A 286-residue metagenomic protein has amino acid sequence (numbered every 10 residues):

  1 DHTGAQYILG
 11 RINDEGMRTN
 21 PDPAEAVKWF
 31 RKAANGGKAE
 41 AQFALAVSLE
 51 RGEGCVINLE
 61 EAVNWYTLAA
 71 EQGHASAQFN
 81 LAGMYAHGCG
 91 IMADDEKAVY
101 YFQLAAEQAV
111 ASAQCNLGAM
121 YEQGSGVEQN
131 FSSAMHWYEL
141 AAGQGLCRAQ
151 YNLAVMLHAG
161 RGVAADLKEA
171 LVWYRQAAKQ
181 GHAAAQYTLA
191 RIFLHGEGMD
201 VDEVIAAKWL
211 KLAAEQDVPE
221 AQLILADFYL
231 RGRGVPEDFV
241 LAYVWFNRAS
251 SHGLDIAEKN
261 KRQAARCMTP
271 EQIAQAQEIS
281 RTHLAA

Functional and structural regions predicted by a protein language model:
H2, K38, H74, V110-S112 (+4 more regions): Residue-level recognition of tetratricopeptide repeat
I8-E15, A44-R51, C55, N80-H87 (+8 more regions): Hydrophobic face of amphipathic alpha-helices that form TPR/SEL1-like repeat modules and related alpha-solenoid
I12, A33, S48, A69 (+12 more regions): TPR/TPR-like alpha-solenoid repeats
T188-R191, H195-E197, V204-E215: Alpha-helical adaptor scaffolds
L254-A286: Terminal, low-structured helical/coil segments at or just beyond the last alpha-helical repeat
